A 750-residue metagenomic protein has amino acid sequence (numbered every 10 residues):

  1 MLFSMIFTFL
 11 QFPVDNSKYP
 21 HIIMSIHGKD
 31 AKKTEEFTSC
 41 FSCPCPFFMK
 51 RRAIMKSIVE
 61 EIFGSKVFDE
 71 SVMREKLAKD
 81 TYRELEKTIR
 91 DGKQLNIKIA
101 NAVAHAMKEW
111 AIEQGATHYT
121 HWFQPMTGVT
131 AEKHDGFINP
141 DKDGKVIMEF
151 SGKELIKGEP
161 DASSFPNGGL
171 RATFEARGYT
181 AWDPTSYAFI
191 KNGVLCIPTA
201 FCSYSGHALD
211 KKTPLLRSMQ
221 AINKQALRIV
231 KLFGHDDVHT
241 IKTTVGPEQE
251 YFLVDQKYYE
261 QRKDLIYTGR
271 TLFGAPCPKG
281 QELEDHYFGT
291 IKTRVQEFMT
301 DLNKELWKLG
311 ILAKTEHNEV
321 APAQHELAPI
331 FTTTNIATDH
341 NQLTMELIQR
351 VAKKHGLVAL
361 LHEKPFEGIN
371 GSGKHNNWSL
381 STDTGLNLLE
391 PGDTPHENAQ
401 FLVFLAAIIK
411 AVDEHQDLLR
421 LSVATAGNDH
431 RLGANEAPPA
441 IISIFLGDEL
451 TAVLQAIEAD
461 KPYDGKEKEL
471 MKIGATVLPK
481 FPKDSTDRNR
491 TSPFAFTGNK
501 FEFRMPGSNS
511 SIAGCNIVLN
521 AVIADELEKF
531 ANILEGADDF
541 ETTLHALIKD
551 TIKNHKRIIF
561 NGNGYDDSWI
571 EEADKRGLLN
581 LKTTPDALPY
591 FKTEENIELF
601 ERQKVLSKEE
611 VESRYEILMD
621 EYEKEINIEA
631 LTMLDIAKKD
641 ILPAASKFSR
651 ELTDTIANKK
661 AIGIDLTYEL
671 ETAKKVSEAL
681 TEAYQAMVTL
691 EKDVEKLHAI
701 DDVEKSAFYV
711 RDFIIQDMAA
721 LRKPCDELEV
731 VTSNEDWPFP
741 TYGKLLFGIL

Functional and structural regions predicted by a protein language model:
F9-Q11, D15-K32, E36, S42-I54: Short, positively charged and aromatic/hydrophobic N-terminal segments
K18, G128-D143, S163, R262 (+4 more regions): Short linear, low-complexity motifs centered on an aromatic residue
C40, I62-E175: Active-site core of metal-dependent hydrolases
I58-D69, T88-R90, H207, P278-Y287: Gly-rich Lys/Arg/Thr-decorated short loops/hinges at beta-loop-alpha junctions or inter-strand turns that position
I99-V103, F123-P125, K153-E154, F201 (+4 more regions): Active-site-proximal loop/turn and secondary-structure-junction residues that shape catalytic pockets, frequently
E175-L361, N370-G373, L380-E616: Glycine-rich, acidic/polar active-site loops that bind/position phosphate-bearing ligands
L265-I266, N341, E363-K364, E390-T394 (+5 more regions): Composition- and surface-driven signal marking solvent-exposed, interaction-prone regions in large proteins
K553-L750: C-terminal amphipathic alpha-helical interaction region
